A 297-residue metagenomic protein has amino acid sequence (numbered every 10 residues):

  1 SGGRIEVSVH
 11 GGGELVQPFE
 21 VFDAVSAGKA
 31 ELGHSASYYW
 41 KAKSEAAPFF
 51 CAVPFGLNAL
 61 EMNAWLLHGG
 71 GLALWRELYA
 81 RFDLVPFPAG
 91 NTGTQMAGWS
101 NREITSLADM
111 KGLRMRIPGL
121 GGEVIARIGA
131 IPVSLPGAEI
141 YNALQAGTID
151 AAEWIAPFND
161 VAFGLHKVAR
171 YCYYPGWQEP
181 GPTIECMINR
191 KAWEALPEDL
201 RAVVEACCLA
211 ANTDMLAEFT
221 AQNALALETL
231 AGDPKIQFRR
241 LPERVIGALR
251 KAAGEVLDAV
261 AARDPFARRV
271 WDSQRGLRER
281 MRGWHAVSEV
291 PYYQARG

Functional and structural regions predicted by a protein language model:
S1-M62, L72-G297: N-terminal secretory/targeting leader peptides
